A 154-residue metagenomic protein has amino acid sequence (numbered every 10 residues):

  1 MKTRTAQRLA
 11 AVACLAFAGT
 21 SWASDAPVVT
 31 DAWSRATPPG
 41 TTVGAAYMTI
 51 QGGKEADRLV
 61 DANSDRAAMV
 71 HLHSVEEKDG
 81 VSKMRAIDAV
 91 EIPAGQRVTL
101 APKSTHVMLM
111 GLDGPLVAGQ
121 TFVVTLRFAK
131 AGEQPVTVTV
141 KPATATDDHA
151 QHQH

Functional and structural regions predicted by a protein language model:
M1-A10: Bacterial N-terminal signal peptides that target proteins for export
A10-A11, H152: Intrinsic structural disorder/low-complexity segments
A18-A23: N-terminal signal peptide c-region/cleavage motif recognized by signal peptidases
D25-H154: Compact, glycine-rich, soluble single-domain proteins
